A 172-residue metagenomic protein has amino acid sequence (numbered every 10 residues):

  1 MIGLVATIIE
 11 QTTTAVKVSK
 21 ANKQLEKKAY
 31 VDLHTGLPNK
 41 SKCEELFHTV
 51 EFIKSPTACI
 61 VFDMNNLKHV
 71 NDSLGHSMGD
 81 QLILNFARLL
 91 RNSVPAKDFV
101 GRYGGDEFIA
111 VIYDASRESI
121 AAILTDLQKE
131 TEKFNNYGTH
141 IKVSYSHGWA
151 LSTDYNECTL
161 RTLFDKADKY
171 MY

Functional and structural regions predicted by a protein language model:
I2-L33, S41-E51: Signal-transducing coiled-coil linker helices
G3, K17-K20, E26, S116-A122 (+4 more regions): Inter-domain helical "communication" segments and dimerization helices that couple sensory or membrane-embedded modules
E26, Y30, N39-A58, N65-P95 (+6 more regions): Conserved long alpha-helical elements within nucleotide-processing catalytic cores of c-di-GMP signaling and class III
S55, A96, T139-V143: Residue-level signal for beta-strand positions within conserved beta-sheet cores that form or flank
C59, F108, Y145-W149: A structural signal for short, well-ordered beta-strand segments
R102, T131-G148: Catalytic core regions of nucleotide second-messenger enzymes
D114, W149-L151: PAS-family sensory domains and close relatives that share small-molecule sensor folds
N156: S-adenosyl-L-methionine-dependent methyltransferase catalytic core, i.e., the SAM/SAH-binding region
